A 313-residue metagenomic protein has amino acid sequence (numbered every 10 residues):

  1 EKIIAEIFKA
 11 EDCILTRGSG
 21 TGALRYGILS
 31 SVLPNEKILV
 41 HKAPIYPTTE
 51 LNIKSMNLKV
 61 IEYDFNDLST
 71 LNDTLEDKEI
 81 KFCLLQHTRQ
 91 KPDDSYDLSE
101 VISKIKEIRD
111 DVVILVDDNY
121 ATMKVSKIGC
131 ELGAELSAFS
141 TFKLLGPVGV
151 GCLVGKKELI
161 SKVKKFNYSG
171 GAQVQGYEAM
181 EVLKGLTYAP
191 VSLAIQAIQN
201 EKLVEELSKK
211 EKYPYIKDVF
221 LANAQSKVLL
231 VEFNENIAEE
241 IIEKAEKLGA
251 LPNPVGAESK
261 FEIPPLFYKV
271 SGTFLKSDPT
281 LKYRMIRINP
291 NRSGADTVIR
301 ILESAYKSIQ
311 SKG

Functional and structural regions predicted by a protein language model:
E1-K2: A glycine-/small-polar-enriched, mobile loop at the entrance of the PLP active site in fold-type I
E6-L193, A197-D218, I241-E243, N289 (+1 more regions): Conserved PLP-enzyme active-site core in the AAT-like
K143-L145, L221-N223, P279-T280: Short, flexible turn/loop "capping" segments at secondary-structure junctions
N200, D218-L230: Conserved glycine-rich beta-strand-loop-beta hairpin in the small C-terminal domain of fold type I
K212-F220, G249-V255: Short secondary-structure junctions
Q225-Y306: Conserved C-terminal alpha-helix-loop-beta "cap" of PLP-dependent enzymes that closes/shapes the active-site mouth
